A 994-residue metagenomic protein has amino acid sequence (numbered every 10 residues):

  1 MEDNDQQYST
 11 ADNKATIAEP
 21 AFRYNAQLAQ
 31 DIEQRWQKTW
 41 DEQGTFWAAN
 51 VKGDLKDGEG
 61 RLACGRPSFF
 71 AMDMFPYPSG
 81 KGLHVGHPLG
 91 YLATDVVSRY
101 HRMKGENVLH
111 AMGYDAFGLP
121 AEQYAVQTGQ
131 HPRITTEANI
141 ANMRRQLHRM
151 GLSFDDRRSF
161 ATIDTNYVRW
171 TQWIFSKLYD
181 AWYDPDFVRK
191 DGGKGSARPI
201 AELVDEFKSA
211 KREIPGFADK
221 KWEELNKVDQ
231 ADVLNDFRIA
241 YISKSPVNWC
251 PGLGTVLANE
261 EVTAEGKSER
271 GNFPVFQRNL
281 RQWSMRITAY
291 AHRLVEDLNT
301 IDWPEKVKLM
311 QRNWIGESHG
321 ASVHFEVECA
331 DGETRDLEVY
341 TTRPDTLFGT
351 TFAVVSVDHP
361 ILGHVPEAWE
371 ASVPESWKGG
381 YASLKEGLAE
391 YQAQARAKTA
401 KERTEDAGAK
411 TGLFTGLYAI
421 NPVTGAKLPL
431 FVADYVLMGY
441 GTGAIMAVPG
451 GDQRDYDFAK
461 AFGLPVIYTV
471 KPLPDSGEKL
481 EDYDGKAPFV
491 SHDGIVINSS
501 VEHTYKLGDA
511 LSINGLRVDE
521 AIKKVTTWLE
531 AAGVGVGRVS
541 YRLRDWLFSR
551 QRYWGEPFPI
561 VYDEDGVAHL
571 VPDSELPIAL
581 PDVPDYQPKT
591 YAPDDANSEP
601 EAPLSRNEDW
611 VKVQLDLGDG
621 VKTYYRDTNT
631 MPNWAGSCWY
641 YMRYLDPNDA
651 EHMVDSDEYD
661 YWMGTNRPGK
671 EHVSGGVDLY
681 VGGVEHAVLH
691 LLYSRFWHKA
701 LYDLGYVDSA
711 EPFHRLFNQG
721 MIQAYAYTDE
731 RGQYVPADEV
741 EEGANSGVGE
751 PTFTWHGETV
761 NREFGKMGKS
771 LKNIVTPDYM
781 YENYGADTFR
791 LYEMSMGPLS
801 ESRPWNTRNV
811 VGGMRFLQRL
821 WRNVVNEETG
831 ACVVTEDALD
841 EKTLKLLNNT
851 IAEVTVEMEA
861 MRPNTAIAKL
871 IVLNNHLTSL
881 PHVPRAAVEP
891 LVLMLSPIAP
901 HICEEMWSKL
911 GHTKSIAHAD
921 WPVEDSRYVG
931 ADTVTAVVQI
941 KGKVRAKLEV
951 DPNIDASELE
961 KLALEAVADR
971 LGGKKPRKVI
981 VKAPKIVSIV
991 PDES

Functional and structural regions predicted by a protein language model:
M1-C64, P374, P465-P474, A487 (+10 more regions): Basic, alpha-helical terminal appendages of large translation-related enzymes
E2-A29, Q34-R35, T39-Q43, T128-L337 (+8 more regions): Residue patterns forming the tRNA-binding/recognition surfaces of aminoacyl-tRNA synthetases and related DALR
E2-N13, I17-M72, R102-A111, T135-A141 (+3 more regions): Conserved oxyanion/phosphate-binding beta-strand-loop segments in alpha/beta enzyme cores
R23-Q27, I134, E317-S322, K471 (+10 more regions): Long, charged, mostly alpha-helical binding arms that flank functional sites
Q37, S284-S318, P360-L413, L576-D609 (+1 more regions): Amphipathic alpha-helical
D54-P132, T136, F160-T171, V339-T342 (+2 more regions): N-terminal catalytic cores of NTP/NDP-binding nucleotidyl/phosphoryl-transfer enzymes
T94-D95, N107, H364-L473, E478 (+1 more regions): Catalytic alpha/beta core of large soluble enzyme barrels
D115, D186-G193, D236, Y241-N248 (+6 more regions): Helix-rich, typically C-terminal accessory recognition domains appended to large enzymatic cores
